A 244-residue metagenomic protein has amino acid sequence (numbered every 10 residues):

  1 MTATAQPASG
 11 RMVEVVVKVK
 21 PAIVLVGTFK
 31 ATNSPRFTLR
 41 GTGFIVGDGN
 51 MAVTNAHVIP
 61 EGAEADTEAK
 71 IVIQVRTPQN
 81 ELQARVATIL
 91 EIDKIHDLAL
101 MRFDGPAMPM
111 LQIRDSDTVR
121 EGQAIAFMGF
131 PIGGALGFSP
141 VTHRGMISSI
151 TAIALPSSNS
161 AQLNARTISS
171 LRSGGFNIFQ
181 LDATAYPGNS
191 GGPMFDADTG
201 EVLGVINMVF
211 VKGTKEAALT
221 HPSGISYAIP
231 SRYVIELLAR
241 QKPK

Functional and structural regions predicted by a protein language model:
T2-N55, H96-L98, R120, E236-K244: N-terminal activation segment of mature serine protease catalytic domains
E14-V15, E61-G62, T88-L90, D104-S139: Active-site substrate-binding loop(s) of clan PA
V19-R36, F103-Q112, V141-A239: Active-site region of chymotrypsin-like
V46-G47, A65, V119, A197: Short, well-ordered loop/turn sites that connect or cap secondary structure elements
G47-K94: Catalytic-histidine neighborhood of serine endopeptidases, predominantly the chymotrypsin-like S1/PA family
N55-H57, F130, T199, M208: Short, surface-exposed secondary-structure boundary micro-motifs
A69-I73, P78-A87, E121-A126, P140-N164: Beta-strand/loop subdomains of soluble extracytoplasmic proteins
